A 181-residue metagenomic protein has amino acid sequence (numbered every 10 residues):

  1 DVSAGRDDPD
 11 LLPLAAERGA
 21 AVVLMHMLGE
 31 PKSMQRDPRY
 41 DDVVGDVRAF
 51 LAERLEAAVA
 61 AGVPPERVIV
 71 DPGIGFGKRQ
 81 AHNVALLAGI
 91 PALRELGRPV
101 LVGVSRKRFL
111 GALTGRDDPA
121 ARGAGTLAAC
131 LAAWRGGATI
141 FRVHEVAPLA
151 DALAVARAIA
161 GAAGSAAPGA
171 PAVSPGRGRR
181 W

Functional and structural regions predicted by a protein language model:
V2-A57, G77-W181: Active-site-adjacent loop and "lid" segments of alpha/beta metabolic enzymes
R54-R67: Phosphate/pyrophosphate-binding loops at sites that engage ATP/ADP/AMP, CoA/4′-phosphopantetheine, polyphosphate
I74: Active-site metal-binding loops of divalent metal-dependent hydrolases
